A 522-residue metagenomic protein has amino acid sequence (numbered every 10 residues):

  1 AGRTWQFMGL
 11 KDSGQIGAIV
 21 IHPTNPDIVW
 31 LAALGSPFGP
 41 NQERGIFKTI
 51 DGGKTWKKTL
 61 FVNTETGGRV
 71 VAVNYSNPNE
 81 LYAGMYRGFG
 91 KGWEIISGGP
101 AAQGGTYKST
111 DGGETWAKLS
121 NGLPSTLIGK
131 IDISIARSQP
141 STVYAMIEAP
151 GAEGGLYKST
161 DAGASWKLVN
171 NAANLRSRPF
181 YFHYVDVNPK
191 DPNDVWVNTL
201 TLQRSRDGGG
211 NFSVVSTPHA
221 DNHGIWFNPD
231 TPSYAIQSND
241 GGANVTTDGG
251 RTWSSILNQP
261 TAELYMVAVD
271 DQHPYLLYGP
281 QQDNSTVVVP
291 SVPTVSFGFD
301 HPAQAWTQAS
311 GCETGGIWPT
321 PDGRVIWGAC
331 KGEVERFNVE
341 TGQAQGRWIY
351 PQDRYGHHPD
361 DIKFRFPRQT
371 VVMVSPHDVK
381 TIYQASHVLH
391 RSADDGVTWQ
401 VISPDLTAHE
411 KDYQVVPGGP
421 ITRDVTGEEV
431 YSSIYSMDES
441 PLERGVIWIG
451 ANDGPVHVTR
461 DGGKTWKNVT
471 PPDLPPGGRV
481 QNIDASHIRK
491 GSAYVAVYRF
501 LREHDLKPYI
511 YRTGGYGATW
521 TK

Functional and structural regions predicted by a protein language model:
A1-K522: Beta-propeller blade termini and top-face loops
